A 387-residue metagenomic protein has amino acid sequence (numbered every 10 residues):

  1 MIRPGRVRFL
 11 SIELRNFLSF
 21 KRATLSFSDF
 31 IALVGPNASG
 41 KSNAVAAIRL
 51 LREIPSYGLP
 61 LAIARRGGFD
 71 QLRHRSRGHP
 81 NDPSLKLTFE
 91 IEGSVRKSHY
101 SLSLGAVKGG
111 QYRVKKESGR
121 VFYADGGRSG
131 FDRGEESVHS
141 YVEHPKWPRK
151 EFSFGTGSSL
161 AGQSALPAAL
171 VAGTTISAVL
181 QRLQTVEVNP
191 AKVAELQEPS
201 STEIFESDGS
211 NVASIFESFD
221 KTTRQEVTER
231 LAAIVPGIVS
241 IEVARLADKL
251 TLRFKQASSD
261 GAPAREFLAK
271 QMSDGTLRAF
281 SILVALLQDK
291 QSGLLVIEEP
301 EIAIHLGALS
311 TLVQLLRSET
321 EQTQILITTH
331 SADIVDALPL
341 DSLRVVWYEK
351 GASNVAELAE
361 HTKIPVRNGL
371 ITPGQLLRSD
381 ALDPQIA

Functional and structural regions predicted by a protein language model:
M1-K21: N-terminal pre-Walker A segment at the start of P-loop NTPase domains
M1-P4, S310-A387: C-terminal lobe/lid and adjacent interdomain/linker elements of RecA-like ASCE P-loop ATPase modules
R6, R22-S28, L287-K290: Phosphate-binding P-loop
D29-G68, A279-F280, S331: Phosphate-binding glycine-rich loops of NTP-binding sites
A46-Y112: Conserved P-loop NTP-binding catalytic core
R77-P80, G93-S94, L286-D289, R317-E321 (+1 more regions): Conserved catalytic network of the ASCE P-loop NTPase/AAA+ motor domain
S94-E229, A233, V239-E242: Electropositive, glycine-dotted interaction segments that contact anionic polymers or phosphate-rich ligands
A232, P236-L287, L294-S310, V366: Conserved ABC ATPase signature
